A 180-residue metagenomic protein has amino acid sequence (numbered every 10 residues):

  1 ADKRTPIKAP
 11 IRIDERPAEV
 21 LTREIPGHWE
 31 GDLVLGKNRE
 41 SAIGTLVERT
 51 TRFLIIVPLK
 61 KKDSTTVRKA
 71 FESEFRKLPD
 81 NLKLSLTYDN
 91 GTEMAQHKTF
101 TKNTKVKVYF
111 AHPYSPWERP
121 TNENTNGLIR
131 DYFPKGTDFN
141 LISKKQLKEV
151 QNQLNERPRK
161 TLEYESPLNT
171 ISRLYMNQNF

Functional and structural regions predicted by a protein language model:
A1-I43: Mobile-element integrase/transposase regions, centering on the N-terminal DNA-binding/Zn-coordinating module
E30, L46, T87: Generic enzyme active-site microenvironment
V34, N38-I55, F71: Short conserved beta-strand segments at catalytic cores or DNA/RNA-binding microdomains of nucleic-acid binding
N38-R39, I56-D80: Active-site beta-loop-alpha junctions of metal-dependent nucleic acid enzymes, especially the RNase H-like/DDE
R52-V57, F110, K135-T137: Short small-residue beta-strand/loop micro-motif enriched in glycine and branched aliphatics
I56, L84-Y88: Short catalytic-loop micro-motif centered on adjacent basic/acidic residues
Y88-N90, A95-T101, F110-D131, N140-N152: RNase H-like two-metal-ion nuclease catalytic core shared by retroviral integrases and related mobile-element nucleases
K135-F180: C-terminal domain-tail junction helix/linker
